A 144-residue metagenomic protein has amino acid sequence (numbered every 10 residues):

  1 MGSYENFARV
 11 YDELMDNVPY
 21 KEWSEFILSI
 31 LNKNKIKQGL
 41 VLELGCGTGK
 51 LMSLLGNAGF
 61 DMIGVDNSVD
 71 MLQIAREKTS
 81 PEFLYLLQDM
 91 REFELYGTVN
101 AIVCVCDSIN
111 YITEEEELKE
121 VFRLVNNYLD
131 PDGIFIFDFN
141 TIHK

Functional and structural regions predicted by a protein language model:
M1-K37: Conserved class I S-adenosyl-L-methionine
Q38-G45: Conserved class I S-adenosyl-L-methionine
G49-E92: Class I SAM-dependent methyltransferase SAM/SAH-binding core
E94-A101: A short acidic, Gly/Pro-enriched loop at the edge of an enzyme's catalytic core that lines a small-molecule cofactor
V105-D107: Residues lining the SAM
K119-P131: A short glycine-rich, Lys/Arg-flanked "PGG" loop and its adjoining helix->strand segment in the class I
D132-F139: Conserved beta-strand signature within the Rossmann-like core of class I S-adenosyl-L-methionine
N140-K144: Short "lid" loop at the C-terminus of a central beta-strand within the Rossmann-like core of SAM-dependent
